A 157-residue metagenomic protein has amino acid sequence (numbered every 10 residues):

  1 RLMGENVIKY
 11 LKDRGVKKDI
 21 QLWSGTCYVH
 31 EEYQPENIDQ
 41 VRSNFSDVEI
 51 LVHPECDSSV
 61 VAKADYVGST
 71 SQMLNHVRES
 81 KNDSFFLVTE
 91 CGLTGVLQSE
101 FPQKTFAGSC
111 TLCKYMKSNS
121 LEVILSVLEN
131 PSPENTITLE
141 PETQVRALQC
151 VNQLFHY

Functional and structural regions predicted by a protein language model:
R1-Y157: The feature marks the mature, well-folded catalytic cores of soluble enzymes
